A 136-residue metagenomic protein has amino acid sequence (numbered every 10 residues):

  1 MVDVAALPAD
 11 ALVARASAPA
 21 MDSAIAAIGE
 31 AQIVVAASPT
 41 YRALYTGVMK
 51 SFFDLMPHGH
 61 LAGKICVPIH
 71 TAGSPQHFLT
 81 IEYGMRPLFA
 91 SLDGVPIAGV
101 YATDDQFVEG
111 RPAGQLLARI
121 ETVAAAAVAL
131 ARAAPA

Functional and structural regions predicted by a protein language model:
M1-A11, A90-V108: Mobile beta-alpha loop/short-helix "lid" or hinge segments that flank ligand
M1-P57, A118-P135: N-terminal beta1-alpha1-beta2 submodule of the flavodoxin-like/Rossmannoid cofactor-binding fold
Y41, G73-Q76, V108: Glycine-/small-residue-rich active-site loops that bind phosphorylated ligands and cofactors
V48-M49, T80-I81, P112: Residues at alpha-helix caps and immediate loop-helix transition turns in enzyme cores, especially N- and C-cap
F53, Y83-P87: Short, solvent-exposed amphipathic alpha-helical segments in soluble enzyme and RNA/protein-processing domains
P57-A62, D93: Short, conserved loop/helix-junction motifs that constitute active-site signature segments in enzyme catalytic cores
C66-G84: Rossmann-like NAD(P)(H) cofactor-binding subdomain of soluble oxidoreductases
V95-A136: Glycine-rich phosphate/pyrophosphate-binding loop and the adjoining helix
